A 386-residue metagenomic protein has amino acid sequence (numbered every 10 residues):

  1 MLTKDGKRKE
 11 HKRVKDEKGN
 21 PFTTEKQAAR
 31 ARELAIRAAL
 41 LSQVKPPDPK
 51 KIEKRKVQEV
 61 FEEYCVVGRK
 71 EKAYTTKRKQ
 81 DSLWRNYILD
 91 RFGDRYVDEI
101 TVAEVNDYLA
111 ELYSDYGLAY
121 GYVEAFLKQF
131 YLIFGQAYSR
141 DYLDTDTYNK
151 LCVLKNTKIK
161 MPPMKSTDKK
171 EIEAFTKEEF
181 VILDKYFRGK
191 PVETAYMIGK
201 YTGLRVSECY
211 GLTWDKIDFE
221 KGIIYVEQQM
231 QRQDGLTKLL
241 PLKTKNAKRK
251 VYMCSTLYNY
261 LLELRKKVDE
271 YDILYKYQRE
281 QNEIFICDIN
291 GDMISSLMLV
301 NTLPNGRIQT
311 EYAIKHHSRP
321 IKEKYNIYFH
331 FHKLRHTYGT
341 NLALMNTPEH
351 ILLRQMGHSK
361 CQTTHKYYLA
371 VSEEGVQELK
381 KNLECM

Functional and structural regions predicted by a protein language model:
L2-D98, A103, D269-L274, Q278-S296: N-terminal DNA-binding module of tyrosine recombinases/phage integrases
K7, A38-K50, E62-T75, S82-M164 (+1 more regions): N-terminal core-binding DNA-recognition domain of tyrosine recombinases/integrases
K54, E62, V102, V153 (+5 more regions): Phosphate-coordinating loops and pocket residues in cytosolic domains that bind phosphorylated ligands
E124-K128, A137-T145, N149-L212, E220 (+3 more regions): Basic, Lys/Arg- and aromatic-enriched nucleic-acid-binding interface segment
V153, L212-N290: Conserved tyrosine-mediated DNA breakage-rejoining catalytic core shared by Y-recombinases
V181, K185, G189, T202 (+7 more regions): Short, basic (Lys/Arg/His-rich) helix/loop patches that form interaction surfaces in the mid-to-C-terminal regions
M230, T337, M356-K381: Catalytic-site neighborhood detector that most strongly recognizes the C-terminal catalytic loop/helix of tyrosine
